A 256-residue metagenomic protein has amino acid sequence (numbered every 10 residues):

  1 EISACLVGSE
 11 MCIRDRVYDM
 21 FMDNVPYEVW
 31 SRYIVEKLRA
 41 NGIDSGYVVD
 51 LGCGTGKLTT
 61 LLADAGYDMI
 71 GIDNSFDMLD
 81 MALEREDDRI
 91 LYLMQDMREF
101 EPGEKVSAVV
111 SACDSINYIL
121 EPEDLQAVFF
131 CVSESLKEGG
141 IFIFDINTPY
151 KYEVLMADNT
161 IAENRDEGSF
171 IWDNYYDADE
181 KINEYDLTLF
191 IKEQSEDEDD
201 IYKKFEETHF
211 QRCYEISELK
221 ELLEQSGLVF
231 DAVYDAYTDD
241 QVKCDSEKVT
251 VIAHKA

Functional and structural regions predicted by a protein language model:
E1-G8, I13: Single conserved hydrophobic/aromatic residue that forms the stacking wall/gate of nucleotide- or nucleobase-binding
V17-N24: Class I SAM-dependent methyltransferase Rossmann-like catalytic core, especially the SAM/SAH-binding loop
Y27-S45: Conserved alpha-helix/loop element of class I SAM-dependent methyltransferases that forms part of the SAM/SAH-binding
V49, G56-E99: Class I SAM-dependent methyltransferase SAM/SAH-binding core
E101-A108: A short acidic, Gly/Pro-enriched loop at the edge of an enzyme's catalytic core that lines a small-molecule cofactor
Q126-E138: A short glycine-rich, Lys/Arg-flanked "PGG" loop and its adjoining helix->strand segment in the class I
I143-L222: SAM-dependent methyltransferase
F210-A256: C-terminal lobe and adjacent flexible extensions of AdoMet/dcAdoMet transferase-like proteins
